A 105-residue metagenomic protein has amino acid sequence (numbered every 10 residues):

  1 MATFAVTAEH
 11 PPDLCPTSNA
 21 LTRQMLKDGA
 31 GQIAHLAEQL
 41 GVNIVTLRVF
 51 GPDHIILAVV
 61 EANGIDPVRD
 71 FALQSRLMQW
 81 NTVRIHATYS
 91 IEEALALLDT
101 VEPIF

Functional and structural regions predicted by a protein language model:
M1-H54, N63-D70, T88-F105: Short S/T/G/P-rich N-terminal loop/turn motif that feeds into the first structured element of a domain
A58-V59: Conserved RNP beta-strands of RNA recognition motif
Q79-I91: Conserved short beta-strand edge segments in small beta-sheet-based binding/regulatory domains
